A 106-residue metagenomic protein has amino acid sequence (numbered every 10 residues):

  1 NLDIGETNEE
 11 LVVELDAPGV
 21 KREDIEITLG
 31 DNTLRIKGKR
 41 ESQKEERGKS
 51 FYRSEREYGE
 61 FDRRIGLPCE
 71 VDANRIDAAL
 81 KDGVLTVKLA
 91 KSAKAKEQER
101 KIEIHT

Functional and structural regions predicted by a protein language model:
N1-T106: Alpha-crystallin/small heat shock protein
